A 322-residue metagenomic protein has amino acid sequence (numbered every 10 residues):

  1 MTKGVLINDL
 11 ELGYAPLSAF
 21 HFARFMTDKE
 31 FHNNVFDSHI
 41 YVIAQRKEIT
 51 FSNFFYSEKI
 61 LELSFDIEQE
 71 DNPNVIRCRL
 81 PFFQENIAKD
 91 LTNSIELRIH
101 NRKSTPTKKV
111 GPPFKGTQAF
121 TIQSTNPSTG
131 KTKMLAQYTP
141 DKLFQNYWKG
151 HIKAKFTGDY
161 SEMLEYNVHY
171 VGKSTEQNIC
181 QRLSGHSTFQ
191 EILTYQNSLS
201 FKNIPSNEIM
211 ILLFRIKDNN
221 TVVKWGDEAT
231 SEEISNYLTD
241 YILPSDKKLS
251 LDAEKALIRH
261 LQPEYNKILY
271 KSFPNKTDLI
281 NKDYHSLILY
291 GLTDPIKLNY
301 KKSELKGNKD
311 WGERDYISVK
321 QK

Functional and structural regions predicted by a protein language model:
M1-K322: Boundary/linker segments flanking structured domains
